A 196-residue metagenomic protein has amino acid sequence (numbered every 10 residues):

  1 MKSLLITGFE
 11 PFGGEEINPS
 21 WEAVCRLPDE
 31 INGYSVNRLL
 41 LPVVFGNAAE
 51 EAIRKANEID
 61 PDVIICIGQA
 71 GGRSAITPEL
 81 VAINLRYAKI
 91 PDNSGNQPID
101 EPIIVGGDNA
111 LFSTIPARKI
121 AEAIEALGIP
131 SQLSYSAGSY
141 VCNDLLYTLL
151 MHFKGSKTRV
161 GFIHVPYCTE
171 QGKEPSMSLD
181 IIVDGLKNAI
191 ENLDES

Functional and structural regions predicted by a protein language model:
M1-A137, M151-G155, S176-I181, G185-S196: N-terminal catalytic or cofactor-binding beta/alpha core of small enzyme domains
I129-K154, V160-P166, E170-Q171: Active-site-proximal C-terminal subdomain of hydrolase catalytic domains
